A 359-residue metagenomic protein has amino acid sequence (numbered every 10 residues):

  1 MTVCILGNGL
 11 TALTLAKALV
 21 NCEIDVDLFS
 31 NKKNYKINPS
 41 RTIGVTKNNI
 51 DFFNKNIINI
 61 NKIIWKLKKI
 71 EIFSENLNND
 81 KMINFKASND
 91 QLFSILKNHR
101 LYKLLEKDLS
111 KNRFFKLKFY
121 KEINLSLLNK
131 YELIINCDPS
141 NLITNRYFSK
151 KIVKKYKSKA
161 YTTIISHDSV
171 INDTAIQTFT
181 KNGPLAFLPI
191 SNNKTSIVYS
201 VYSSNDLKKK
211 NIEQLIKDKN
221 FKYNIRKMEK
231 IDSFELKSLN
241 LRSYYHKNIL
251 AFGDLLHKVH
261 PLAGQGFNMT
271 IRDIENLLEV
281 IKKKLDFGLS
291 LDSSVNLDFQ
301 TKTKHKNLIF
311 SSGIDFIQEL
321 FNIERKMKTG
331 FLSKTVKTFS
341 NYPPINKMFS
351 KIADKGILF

Functional and structural regions predicted by a protein language model:
V3-C4, N8-K68: Glycine-rich FAD cofactor-binding loop and adjacent beta-loop-alpha segment at the N-terminus of flavoprotein
L6-G7, F29, I135, F252-D254 (+1 more regions): Active-site flanking residues adjacent to catalytic metal/cofactor-binding acidic residues
T11, P139-L142, Q265: Short glycine-rich anion-binding loops that position phosphate/pyrophosphate groups of nucleotides and phosphorylated
D51-K55, I64-T162: Conserved N-terminal helical subregion
C137-N220, M228-I231: Conserved FAD-binding catalytic core of PHBH/FMO-like flavoproteins
N205-F287, L291-S293: FAD/FMN-dependent oxidoreductases across multiple families
E279-F359: C-terminal helical "tail/cap" subdomain of flavin- and related membrane-associated enzymes
